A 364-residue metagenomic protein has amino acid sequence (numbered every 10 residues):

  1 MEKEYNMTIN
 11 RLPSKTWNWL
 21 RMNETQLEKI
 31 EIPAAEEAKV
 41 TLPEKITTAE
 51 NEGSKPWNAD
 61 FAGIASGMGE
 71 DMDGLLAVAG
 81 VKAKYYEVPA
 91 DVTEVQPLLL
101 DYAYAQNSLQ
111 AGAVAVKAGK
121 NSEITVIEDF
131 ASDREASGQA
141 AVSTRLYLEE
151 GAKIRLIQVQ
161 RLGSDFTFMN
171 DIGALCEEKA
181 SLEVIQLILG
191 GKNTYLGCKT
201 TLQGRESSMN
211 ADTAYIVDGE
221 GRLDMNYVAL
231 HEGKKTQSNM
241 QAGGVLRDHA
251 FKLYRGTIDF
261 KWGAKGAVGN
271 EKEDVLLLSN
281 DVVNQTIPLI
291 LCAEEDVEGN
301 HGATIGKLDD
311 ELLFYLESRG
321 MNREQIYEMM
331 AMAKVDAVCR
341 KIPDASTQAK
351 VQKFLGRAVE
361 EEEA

Functional and structural regions predicted by a protein language model:
M1-V81: Long, low-complexity, mixed-charge
I64-F314, S318-M321, I342-A364: Conserved beta-strand/loop scaffold segments within soluble protein domains that form the structured core and edges
Y315-D336: Extended amphipathic alpha-helical segments enriched in small hydrophobics
